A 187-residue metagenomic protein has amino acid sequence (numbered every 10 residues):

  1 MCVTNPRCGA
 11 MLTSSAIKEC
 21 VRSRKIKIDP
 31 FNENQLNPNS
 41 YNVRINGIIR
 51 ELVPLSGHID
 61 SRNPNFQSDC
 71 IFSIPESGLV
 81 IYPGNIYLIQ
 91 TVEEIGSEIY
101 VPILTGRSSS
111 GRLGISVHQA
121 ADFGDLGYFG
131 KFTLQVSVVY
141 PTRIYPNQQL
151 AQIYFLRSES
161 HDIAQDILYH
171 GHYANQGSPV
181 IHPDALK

Functional and structural regions predicted by a protein language model:
C2-K187: DUTPase catalytic domain/fold
